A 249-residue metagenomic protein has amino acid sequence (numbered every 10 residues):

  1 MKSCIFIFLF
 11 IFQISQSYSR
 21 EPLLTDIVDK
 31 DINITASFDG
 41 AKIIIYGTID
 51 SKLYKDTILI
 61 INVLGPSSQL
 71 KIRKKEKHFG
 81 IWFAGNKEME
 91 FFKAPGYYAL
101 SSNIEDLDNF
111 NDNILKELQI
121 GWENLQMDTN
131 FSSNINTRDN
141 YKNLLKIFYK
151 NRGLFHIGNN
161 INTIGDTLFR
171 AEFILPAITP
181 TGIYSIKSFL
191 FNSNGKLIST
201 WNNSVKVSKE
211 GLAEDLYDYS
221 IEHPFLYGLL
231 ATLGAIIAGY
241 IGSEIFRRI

Functional and structural regions predicted by a protein language model:
C4-Q13: Sec-dependent N-terminal signal peptides
R20-F38: N-terminal edge beta-strand
I32-G40, D50-K52, K71, K87-F91 (+3 more regions): Short, solvent-exposed beta-strand/turn "edge" segments of beta-rich domains on protein surfaces
I44-D50, E172-I174: Short edge beta-strand/loop segments characteristic of extracellular beta-sandwich folds
I81-P176: Membrane-proximal low-complexity regions enriched in glycine and acidic/polar residues
I174, I198-L229: Short, aromatic-rich amphipathic segments at membrane interfaces that lie adjacent to a transmembrane helix or signal
I178-K209: Extended, hydrophilic extramembrane loops/domains of integral membrane proteins
H223-G228, T232-I249: Juxtamembrane interface at the cytosolic side of transmembrane helices
